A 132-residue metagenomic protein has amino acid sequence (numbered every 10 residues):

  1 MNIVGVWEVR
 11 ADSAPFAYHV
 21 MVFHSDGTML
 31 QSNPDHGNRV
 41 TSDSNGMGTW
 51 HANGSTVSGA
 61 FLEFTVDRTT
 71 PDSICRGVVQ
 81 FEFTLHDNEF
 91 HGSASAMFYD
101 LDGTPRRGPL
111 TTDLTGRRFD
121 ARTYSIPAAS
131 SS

Functional and structural regions predicted by a protein language model:
M1-F16, G46-G48: Tryptophan-anchored aromatic micro-motifs
A11, E63-T65, A96: Short beta-strand segments enriched in hydrophobic/aromatic residues within well-folded beta-rich domains
A11, H24, D100: Acidic surface patches and DE-rich sequence motifs
F16-S58, E63-D67: N-terminal glycine/threonine-rich, aromatic-flanked beta-hairpin/loop signature
H19-V22, G46-A52, R76-L85, S95-A96 (+1 more regions): Hydrophobic/aromatic beta-strand elements that line small-molecule binding cavities or substrate pockets in beta-rich
G37-T41, V66-S73, F98-G108: Short, cysteine-centered beta-strand-loop-beta hairpins and adjacent loop/turn segments enriched in charged/polar
G54, A96-S132: Edge beta-strand at a domain terminus
F61-E89: Acidic, glycine-rich flexible loop segments
